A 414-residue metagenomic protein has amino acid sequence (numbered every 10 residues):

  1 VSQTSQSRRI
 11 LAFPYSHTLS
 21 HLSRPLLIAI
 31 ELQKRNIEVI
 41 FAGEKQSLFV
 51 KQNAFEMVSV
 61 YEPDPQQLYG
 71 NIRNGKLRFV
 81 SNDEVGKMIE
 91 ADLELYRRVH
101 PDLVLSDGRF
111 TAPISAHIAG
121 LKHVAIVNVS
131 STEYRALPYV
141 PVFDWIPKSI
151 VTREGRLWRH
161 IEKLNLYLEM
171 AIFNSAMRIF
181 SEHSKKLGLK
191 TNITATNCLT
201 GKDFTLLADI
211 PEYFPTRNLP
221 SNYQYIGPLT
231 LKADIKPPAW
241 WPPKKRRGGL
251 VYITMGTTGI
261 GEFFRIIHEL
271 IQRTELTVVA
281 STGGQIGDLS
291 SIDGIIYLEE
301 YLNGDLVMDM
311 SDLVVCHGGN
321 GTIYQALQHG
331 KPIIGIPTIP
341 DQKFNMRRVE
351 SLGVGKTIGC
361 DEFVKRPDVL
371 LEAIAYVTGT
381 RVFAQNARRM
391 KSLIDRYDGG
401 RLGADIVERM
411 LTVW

Functional and structural regions predicted by a protein language model:
S2-R156, I266, V279-L306, M310-G330 (+1 more regions): Glycosyltransferase specificity loop/lid
Q3-T4, L199-T200, K244-K245: Short, flexible hinge/linker loops that cap or flank conserved catalytic cores
P14, G75-S81, Y96, A176-S181 (+1 more regions): Short, basic, glycine/proline-bearing loop/turn elements
A29, D209-L313: Donor-nucleotide binding loops and adjacent catalytic segments primarily of GT-B fold Leloir glycosyltransferases
N53-F55, V60-Q67, D203-L219: Short, compositionally biased "basic patch" segments
G86-M88, S106, K185-T191, L231-K236 (+1 more regions): Short gly/ser/thr-rich secondary-structure transition/capping motifs
V124-P215: Active-site-proximal region of nucleotide-activated glycan assembly enzymes, centered on histidine/acidic-rich loops
